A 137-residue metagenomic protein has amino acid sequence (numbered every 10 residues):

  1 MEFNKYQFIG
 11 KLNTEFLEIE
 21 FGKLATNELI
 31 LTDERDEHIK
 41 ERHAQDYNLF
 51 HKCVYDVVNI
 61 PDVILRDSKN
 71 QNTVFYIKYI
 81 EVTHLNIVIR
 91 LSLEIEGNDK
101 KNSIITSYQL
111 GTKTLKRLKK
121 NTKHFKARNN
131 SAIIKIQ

Functional and structural regions predicted by a protein language model:
M1-Q137: Ribonuclease/tRNase effector modules and their secretory precursors
